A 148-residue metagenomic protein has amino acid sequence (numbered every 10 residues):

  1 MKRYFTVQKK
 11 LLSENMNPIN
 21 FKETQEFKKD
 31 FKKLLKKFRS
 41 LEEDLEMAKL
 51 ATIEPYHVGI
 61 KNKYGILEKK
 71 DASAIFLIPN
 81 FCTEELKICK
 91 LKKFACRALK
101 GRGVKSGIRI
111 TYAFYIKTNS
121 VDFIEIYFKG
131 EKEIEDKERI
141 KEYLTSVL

Functional and structural regions predicted by a protein language model:
M1-F5, V58, K69-I75, K105-R109: Short amphipathic alpha-helical surface micro-motifs
M1-K63: Arg/Lys-rich, positively charged N-terminal/basic patches that mediate binding to nucleic acids
Y4-N17, K93-L148: Enriched for short, Lys/Arg-rich terminal
E23, L41, K87, V104-G107: Amphipathic alpha-helical interface surfaces
D30, D44, A74-I78, D136: Acidic side chains
A48-P55, N62, I66, R109-Y112 (+2 more regions): Short, surface-exposed, charged/polar-biased interaction segments
P55-K100: A short, surface-exposed loop/turn module that caps and links secondary-structure elements
